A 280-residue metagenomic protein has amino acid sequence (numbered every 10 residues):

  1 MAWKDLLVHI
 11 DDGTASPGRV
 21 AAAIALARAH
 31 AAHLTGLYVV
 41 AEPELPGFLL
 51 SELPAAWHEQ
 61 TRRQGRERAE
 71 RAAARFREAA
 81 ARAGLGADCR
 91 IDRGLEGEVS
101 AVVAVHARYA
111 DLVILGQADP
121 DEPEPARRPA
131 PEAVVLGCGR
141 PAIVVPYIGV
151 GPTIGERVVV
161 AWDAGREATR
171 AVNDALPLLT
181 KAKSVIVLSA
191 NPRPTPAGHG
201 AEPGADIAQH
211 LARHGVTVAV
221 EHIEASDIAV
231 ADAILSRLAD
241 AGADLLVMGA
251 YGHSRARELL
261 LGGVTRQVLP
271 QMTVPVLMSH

Functional and structural regions predicted by a protein language model:
M1-H58, G137, I154-I223, A243: Small/aliphatic-rich secondary-structure junction motif
T14, R62-R63, R93-E96, D119-D121 (+2 more regions): Short histidine/acidic/glycine/proline-rich micro-motifs that form metal- and phosphate-coordinating active-site loops
R19, V99, R127, A168-A171 (+2 more regions): Amphipathic coiled-coil/heptad-repeat helices and related helical stalk/stem segments that mediate oligomerization
V20-A29, V102-G151, L238-H280: Gly/Ser-rich helix-loop-strand patches that form or flank binding pockets for ribonucleotide-derived cofactors
E44, G97-V99, E122, P152 (+3 more regions): Generic structural signal for helix capping and beta-alpha/helix-loop junctions
A56-R71: A short acidic, glycine-rich active-site loop that binds or catalyzes chemistry on phosphate/adenosine moieties
R77, A81, G86, P123-P146 (+1 more regions): P-loop/Walker A phosphate-binding loop and immediately adjacent motor/lid segment at beta-alpha junctions
E78-V113, R213-L246, H253-R255, V274: Structural beta-alpha unit
